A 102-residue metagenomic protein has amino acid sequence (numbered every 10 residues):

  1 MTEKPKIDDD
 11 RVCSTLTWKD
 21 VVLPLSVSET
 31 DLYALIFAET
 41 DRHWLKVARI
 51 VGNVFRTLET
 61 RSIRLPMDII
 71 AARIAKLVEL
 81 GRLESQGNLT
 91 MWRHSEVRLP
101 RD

Functional and structural regions predicted by a protein language model:
M1-D31: Long, low-complexity, charged/polar intrinsically disordered regions in eukaryotic proteins
L23-K46, T57, I69, R73-E79: Positively charged, polyanion-binding regions of nucleic-acid-associated proteins
V47-V51: C-terminal accessory/connector segments of nucleic-acid motor ATPases
G52-D68: Short helix-coil junctions and helix-kink-helix linkers
R64-P66, S85, W92: Residue-level detector of alpha-helical recognition elements and their boundaries
V78-L89: A short, conserved structural fragment
N88-D102: Short, cationic-aromatic polyanion-contact patches
